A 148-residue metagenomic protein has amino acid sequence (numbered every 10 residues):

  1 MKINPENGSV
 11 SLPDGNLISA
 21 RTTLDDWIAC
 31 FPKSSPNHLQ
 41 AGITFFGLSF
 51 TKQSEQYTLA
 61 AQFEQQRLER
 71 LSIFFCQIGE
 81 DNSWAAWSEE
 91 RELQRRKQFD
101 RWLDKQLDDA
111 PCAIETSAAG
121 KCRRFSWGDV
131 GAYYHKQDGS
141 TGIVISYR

Functional and structural regions predicted by a protein language model:
M1-R148: Short helix/turn-capping signatures at newly exposed starts of structured segments
